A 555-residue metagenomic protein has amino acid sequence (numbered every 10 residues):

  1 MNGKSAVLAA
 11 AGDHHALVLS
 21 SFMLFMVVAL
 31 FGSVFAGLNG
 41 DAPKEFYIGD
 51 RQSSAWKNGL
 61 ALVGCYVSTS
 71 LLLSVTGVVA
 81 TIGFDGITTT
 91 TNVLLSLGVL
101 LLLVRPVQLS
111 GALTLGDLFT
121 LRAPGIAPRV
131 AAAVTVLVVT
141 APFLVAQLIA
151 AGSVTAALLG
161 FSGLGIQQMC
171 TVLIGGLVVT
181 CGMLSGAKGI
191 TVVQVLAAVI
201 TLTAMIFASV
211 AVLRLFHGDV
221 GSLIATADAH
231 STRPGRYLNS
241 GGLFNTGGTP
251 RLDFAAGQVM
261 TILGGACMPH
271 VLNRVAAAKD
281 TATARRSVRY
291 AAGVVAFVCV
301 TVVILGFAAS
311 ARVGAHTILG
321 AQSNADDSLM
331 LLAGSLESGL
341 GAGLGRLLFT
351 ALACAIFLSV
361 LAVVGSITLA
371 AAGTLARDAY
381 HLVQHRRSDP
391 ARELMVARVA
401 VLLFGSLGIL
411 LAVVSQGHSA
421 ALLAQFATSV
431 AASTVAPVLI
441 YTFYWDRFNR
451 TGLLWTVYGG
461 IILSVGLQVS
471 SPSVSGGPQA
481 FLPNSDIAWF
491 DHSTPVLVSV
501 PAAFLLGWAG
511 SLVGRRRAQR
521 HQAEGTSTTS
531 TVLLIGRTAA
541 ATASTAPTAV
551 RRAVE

Functional and structural regions predicted by a protein language model:
N2-E555: Membrane-embedded helix-loop-helix hairpins and adjacent transmembrane boundary segments in multi-pass transporters
